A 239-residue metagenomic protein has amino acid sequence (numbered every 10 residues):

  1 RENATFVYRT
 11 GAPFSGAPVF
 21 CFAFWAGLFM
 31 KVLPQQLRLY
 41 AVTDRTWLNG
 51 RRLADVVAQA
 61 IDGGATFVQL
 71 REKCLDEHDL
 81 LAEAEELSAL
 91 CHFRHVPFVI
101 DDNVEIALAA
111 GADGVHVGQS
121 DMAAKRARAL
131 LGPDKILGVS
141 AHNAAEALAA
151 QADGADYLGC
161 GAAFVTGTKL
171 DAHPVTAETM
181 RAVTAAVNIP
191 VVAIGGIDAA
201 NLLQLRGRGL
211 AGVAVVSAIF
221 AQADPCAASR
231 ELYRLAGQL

Functional and structural regions predicted by a protein language model:
G27-M122, A129-D156, A172, A182 (+3 more regions): Conserved N-terminal beta1-alpha1 strand-loop-helix module at the mouth
V165-G167, N201-Q204: Short glycine/proline-centered loop/turn elements that form peptide/ligand docking sites
T176, A193-D198: Glycine-rich adenosine-cofactor-binding loop
